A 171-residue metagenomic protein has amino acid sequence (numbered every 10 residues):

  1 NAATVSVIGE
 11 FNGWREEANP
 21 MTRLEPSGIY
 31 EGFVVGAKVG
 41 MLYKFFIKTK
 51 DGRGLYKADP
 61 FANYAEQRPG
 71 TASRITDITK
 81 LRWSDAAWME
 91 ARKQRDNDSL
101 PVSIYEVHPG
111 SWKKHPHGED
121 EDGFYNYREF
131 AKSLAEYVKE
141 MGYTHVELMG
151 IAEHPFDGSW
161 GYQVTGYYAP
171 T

Functional and structural regions predicted by a protein language model:
N1-V5, W14, K38: Short proline/glycine-enriched turn/loop motifs at strand-loop junctions of beta-rich domains
V5-V7, Y43: Short beta-strand elements bearing conserved aromatic residues within extracellular beta-rich modules
G9, S111, G150: Residues that line or immediately flank small-molecule/substrate-binding pockets and catalytic motifs
E10-W14, K50: Change "in extracellular beta-sheet-rich domains … of secreted and cell-surface proteins" to "in beta-sheet-rich domains
E17-L24: Short, surface-exposed loop motifs enriched in S/T, G, D/E and P with embedded aromatic residues
L24-E106, S111-F124, E129: The feature marks proteins involved in alpha-glucan
K114, E121-Y125, E136-T171: Aromatic-lined carbohydrate-binding/catalytic grooves of carbohydrate-active enzymes
A131-A135: Generic structural signal for well-ordered alpha-helices, preferentially at hydrophobic/aromatic core positions
